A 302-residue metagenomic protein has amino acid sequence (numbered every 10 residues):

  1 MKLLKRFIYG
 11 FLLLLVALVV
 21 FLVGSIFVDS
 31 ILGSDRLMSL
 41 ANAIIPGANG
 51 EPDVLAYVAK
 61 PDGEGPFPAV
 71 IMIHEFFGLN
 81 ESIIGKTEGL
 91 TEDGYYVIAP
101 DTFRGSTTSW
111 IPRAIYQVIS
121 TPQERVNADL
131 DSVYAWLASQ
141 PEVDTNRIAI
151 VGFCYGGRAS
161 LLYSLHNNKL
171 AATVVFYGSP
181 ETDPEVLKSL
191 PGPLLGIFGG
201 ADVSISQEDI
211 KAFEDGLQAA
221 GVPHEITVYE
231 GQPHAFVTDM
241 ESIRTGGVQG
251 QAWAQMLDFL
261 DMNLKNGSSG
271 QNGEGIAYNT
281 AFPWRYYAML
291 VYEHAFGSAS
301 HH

Functional and structural regions predicted by a protein language model:
L3-G47, V54-A59, M289-H301: An N-terminal hydrophobic leader/cap segment in hydrolases
R36-L37, N42-S139, T238: Serine-hydrolase catalytic machinery in alpha/beta-hydrolase-like enzymes
K86, S206-G216: Short alpha-helix in the alpha/beta-hydrolase fold that links the catalytic acid
Y95, T102-F103, G178, Y229-G231: Active-site loop/turn elements of alpha/beta-hydrolase fold enzymes, especially the short glycine-/histidine-rich
D131-L190: Primarily recognizes the serine-hydrolase "nucleophile elbow" in alpha/beta-hydrolase and SGNH/GDSL folds
L190, G196-F198: Short beta-strand/loop motif that positions the catalytic acidic residue of the alpha/beta-hydrolase fold
A201-I205: Acidic catalytic loop of the alpha/beta-hydrolase fold
Q218-H302: C-terminal catalytic histidine-bearing segment of alpha/beta-hydrolase fold enzymes
